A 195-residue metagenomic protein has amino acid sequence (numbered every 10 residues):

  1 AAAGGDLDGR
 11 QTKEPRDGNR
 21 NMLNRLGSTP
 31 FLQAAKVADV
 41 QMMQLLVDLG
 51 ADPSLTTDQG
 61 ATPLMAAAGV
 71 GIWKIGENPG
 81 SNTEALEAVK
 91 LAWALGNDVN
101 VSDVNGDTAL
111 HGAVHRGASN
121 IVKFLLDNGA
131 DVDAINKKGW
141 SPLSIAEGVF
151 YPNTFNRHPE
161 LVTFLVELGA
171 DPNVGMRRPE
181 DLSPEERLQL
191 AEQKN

Functional and structural regions predicted by a protein language model:
A1-D6, Q44-D52, E87-D98, K123-D131 (+1 more regions): Ankyrin repeat domain, specifically the short helix-to-loop turn at the C-terminus of the second helix of each repeat
L7-R20, E77-P79, L188, Q193-N195: Intrinsically disordered, low-complexity segments enriched in small/polar residues
G9-Q11, M22, P53-T56, V99-S102 (+2 more regions): Ankyrin repeat boundary signal
N21-R25, Q33-D39, A66-A85, G112-S119 (+2 more regions): Ankyrin repeat A-helix N-terminal signature
L32, Q41-Q44, M65, E87-K90 (+6 more regions): Solvent-exposed, polar/charged alpha-helical surfaces in well-ordered, non-transmembrane soluble domains, broadly
R157-N195: Terminal, low-structured helical/coil segments at or just beyond the last alpha-helical repeat
